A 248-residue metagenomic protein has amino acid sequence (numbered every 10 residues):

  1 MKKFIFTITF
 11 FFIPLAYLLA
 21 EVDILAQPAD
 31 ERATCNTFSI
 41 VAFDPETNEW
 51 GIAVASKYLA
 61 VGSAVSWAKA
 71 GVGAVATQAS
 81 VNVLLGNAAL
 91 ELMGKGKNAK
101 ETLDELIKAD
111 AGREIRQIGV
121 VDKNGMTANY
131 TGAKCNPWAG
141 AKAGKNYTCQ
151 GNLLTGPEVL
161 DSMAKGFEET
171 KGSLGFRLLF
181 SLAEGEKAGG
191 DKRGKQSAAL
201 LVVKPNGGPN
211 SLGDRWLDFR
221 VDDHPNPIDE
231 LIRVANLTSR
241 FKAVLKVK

Functional and structural regions predicted by a protein language model:
M1-F4: Positively charged n-region of N-terminal signal peptides that target proteins for export
T7-A20: Bacterial N-terminal signal peptides
V22-K248: N-terminal nucleophile
